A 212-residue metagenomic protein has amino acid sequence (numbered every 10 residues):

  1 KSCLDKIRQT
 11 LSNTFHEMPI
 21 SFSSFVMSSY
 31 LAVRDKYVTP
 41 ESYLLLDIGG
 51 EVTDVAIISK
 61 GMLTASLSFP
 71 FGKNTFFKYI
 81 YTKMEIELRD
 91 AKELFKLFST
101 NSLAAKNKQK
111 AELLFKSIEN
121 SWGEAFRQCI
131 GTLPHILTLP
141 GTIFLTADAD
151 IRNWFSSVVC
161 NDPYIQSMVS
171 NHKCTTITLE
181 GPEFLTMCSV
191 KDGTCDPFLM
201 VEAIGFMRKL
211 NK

Functional and structural regions predicted by a protein language model:
K1-S23, K60-A104: Glycine-rich phosphate-binding loop plus the immediately following alpha-helix
K1-Y43, E112-N120, A125, L133-T142 (+4 more regions): Nucleotide/phosphate-binding catalytic cleft detector across ATP-hydrolyzing and phosphate-transferring enzymes
R34-A65, I80: Gly/Thr-rich phosphate-binding beta-strand-loop-beta motif of the actin/hexokinase/Hsp70
I57-S59, F155-V159: Short amphipathic alpha-helical segments
I57-S59, L67-S68, I130, A147-A149: Active-site proximal loops enriched in glycine and acidic residues that flank catalytic Cys/His/Asp and coordinate
A65-P70, I165-K173: Short hydrophobic/aromatic-enriched beta-strand-loop microsegments
F77, Y81-P140, A147: Gly/charged contiguous loops adjacent to phosphate- or pyrophosphate-bearing nucleotide/cofactor binding elements
K173-M187: Short, flexible loop segments at boundaries between secondary-structure elements
